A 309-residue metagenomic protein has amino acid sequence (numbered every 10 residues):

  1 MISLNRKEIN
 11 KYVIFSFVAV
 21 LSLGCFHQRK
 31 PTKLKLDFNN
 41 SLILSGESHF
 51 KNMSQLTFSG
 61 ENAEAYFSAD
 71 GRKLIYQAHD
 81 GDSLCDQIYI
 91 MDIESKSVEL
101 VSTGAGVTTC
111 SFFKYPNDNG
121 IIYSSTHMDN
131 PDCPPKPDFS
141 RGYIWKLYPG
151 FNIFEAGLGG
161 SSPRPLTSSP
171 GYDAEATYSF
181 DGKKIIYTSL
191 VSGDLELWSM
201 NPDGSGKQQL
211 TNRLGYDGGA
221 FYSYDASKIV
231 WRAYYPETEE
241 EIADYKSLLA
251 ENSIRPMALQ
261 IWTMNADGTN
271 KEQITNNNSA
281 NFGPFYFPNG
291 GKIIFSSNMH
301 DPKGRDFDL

Functional and structural regions predicted by a protein language model:
I2-V13: Bacterial N-terminal signal peptides that target proteins for export
L23-G24: C-terminal motif of bacterial Sec signal peptides marking the signal peptidase cleavage site
P31-K51, L147, F151: Blade/loop signatures of beta-propeller domains
F58-E61, A78-I88, T103-T108, S124-I153 (+6 more regions): A flexible loop/linker signature enriched in serine peptidases of the S9 family
A69-D70, Y115-N117, F180-D181, Y224-D225 (+1 more regions): Residue-level detector of Asp-centered blade-edge/turn motifs that repeat once per structural unit in beta-propeller
G71-I75, I121-I122, I185-I186, I229 (+1 more regions): Hydrophobic beta-strand positions that form the internal "hydrophobic ladder" of WD40/Gbeta-like beta-propeller blades
D92-K96, G157-S161, N201-S205, N265-T269: Short loop/turn segments that connect beta-strands within beta-propeller blades
